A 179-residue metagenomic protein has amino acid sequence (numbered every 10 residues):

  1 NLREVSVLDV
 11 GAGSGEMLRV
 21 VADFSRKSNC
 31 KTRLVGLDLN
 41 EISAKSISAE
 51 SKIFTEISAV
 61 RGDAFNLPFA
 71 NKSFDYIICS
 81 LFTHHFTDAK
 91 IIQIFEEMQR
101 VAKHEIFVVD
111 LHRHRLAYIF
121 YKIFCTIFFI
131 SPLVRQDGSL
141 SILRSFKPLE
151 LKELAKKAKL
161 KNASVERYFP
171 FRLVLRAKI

Functional and structural regions predicted by a protein language model:
N1-E4: Conserved alpha-helix/loop element of class I SAM-dependent methyltransferases that forms part of the SAM/SAH-binding
L8, S14-N66: Class I SAM-dependent methyltransferase SAM/SAH-binding core
I78: A conserved beta-strand element that flanks and buttresses the S-adenosyl-L-methionine
F82: Hydrophobic adenine-recognition pocket in adenosine-nucleotide-binding enzymes
F86-E97: A short, conserved alpha-helix within the catalytic core of class I
K103-L111: Conserved beta-strand signature within the Rossmann-like core of class I S-adenosyl-L-methionine
L111-A155: C-terminal alpha-helical "lid/dimerization" subdomain adjacent to the S-adenosyl-L-methionine
R144, P148-I179: Conserved Class I S-adenosyl-L-methionine
